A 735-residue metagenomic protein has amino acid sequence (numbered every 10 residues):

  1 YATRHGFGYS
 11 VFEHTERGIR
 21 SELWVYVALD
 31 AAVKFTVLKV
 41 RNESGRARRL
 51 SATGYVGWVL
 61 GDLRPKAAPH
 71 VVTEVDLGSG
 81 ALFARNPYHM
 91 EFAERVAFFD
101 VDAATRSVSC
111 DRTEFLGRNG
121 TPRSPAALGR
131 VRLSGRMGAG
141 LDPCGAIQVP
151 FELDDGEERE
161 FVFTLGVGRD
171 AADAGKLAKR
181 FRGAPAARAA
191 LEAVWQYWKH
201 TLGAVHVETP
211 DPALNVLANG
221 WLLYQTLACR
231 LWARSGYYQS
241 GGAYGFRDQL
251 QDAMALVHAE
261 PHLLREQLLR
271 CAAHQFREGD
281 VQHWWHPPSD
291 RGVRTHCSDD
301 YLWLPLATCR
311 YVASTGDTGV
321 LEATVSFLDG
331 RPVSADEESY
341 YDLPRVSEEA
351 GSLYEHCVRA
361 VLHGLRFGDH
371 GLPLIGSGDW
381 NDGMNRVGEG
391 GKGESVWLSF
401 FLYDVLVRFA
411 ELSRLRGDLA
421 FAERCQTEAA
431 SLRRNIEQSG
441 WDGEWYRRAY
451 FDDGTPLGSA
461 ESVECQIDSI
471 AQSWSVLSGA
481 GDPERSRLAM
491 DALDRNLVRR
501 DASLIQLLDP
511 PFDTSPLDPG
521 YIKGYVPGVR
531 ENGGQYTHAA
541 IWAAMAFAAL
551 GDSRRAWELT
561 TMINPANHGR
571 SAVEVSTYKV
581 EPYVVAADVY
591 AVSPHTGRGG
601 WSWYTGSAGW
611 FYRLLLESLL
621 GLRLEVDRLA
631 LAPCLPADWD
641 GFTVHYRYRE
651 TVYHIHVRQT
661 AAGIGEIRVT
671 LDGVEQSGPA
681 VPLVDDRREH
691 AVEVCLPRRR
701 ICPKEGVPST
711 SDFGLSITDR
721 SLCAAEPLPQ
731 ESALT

Functional and structural regions predicted by a protein language model:
Y1-V33, T121-I147, N219-L223: Extended, loop-rich substrate-binding clefts of extracytoplasmic carbohydrate-active enzymes
Y1-W24, R495-R500, D513, Y525-R530 (+1 more regions): Non-catalytic C-terminal accessory modules of carbohydrate-active enzymes
S10-F12, V27-R130, I147, A172-A204 (+3 more regions): Polysaccharide-binding surfaces and accessory modules of carbohydrate-active proteins
L29-V56, E91-E94, D102-R112, N119 (+8 more regions): Beta-rich accessory regions
R48, F151-R169, L398, L402-V405: Short Pro-Gly-centered flexible turn/kink motifs
Y55, Q282-H283, F401-I522, T561 (+1 more regions): Catalytic cores of carbohydrate-active enzymes
H206-G220, H262, C271-A272, F276 (+9 more regions): Active-site acid/base region of carbohydrate-active enzymes
L256-G371, S395-S399, Y403, S486 (+6 more regions): Aromatic-rich carbohydrate-recognition surfaces in CAZymes
